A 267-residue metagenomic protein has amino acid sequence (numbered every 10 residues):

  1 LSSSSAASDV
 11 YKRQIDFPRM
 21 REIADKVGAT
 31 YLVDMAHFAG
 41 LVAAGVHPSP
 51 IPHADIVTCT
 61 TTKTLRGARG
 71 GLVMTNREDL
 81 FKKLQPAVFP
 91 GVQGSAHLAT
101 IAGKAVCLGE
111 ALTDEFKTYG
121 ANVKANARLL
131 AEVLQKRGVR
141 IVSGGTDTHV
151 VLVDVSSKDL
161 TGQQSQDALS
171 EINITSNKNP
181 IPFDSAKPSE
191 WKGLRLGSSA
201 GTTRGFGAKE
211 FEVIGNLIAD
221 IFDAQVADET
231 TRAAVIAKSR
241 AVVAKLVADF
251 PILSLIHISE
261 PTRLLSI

Functional and structural regions predicted by a protein language model:
L1-A7, Y11, I256-I267: Single conserved hydrophobic/aromatic residue that forms the stacking wall/gate of nucleotide- or nucleobase-binding
S8-G138: Conserved PLP-enzyme active-site core in the AAT-like
F81-P86, G103-L112, G144-V151, E190-S198 (+1 more regions): Short acidic (Asp/Glu) and glycine-rich catalytic loops that position anionic groups and cofactors
S95-L98, E115-N122, L134, G138-G145 (+2 more regions): Flexible, glycine/charged-enriched surface loops at secondary-structure junctions
A105, N122-R128, G144-D154, S185-K187 (+1 more regions): A glycine-rich phosphate-binding loop feature that marks nucleotide/adenosyl-phosphate handling sites
A125-N126, P188-S259: PLP-dependent enzyme catalytic core of the Aspartate aminotransferase-like
R140-G205: Conserved PLP-binding catalytic core of the aspartate aminotransferase-like
